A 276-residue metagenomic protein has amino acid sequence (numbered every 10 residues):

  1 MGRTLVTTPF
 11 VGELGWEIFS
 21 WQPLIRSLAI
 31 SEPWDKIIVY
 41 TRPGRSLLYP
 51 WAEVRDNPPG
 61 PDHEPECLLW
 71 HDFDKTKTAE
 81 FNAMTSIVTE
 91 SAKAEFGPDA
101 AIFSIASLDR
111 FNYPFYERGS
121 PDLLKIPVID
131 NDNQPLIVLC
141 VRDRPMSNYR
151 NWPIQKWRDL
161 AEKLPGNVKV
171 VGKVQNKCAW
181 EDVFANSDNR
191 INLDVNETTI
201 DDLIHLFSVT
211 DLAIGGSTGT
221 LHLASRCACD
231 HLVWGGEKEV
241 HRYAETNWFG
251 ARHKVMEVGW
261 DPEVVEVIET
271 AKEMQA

Functional and structural regions predicted by a protein language model:
G2, W51-R55, P165, T210 (+1 more regions): Short, well-ordered alpha-helix to beta-strand connector turns
T4-A94, D202-H205, T220-L223, W234 (+1 more regions): Active-site and donor-binding regions of nucleotide-sugar-utilizing enzymes
Y40-R42, I102, Q134-R144, I154-I200: Catalytic donor nucleotide-activated moiety binding site of glycosyltransferases and closely related
L47-H71, A179-V195, C229-H231, W248-G259: Active-site regions of enzymes building and remodeling cell-envelope glycoconjugates
F73-V138, D143: A nucleotide-sugar donor-handling region in carbohydrate enzymes
V171, G216-S217: Replace "coordinates the UDP/GDP/TDP-sugar" with "coordinates nucleotide-activated sugar donors
S208-I214: Acidic donor-binding loop of glycosyltransferase active sites
H222-A276: Nucleotide-sugar donor-binding patch of glycosyltransferase catalytic domains
